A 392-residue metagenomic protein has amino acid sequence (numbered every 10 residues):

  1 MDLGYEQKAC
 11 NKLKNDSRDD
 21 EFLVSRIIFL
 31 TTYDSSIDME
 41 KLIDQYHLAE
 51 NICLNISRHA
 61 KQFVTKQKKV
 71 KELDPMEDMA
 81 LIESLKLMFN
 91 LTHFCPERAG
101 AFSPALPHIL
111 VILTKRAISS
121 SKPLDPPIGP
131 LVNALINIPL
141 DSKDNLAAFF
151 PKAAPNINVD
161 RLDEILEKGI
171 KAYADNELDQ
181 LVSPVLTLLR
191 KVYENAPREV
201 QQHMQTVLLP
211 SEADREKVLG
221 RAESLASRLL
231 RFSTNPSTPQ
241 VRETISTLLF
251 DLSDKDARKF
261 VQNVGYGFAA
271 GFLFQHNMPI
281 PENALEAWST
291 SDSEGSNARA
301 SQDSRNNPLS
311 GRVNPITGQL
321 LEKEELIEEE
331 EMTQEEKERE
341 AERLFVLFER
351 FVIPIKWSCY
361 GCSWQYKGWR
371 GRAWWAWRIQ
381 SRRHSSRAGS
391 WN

Functional and structural regions predicted by a protein language model:
M1, F22-D38, M79-P96, G129-D144 (+2 more regions): Alpha-helical solenoid repeat architecture
M1-L23, L30-C53, V64, V70 (+5 more regions): Elongated alpha-helical scaffolds that mediate protein-protein interactions in large eukaryotic proteins, primarily
D2-N15, Q45-Q67, G100-S121, K152-Y173 (+2 more regions): Amphipathic alpha-helical segments within extended alpha-helical solenoids and repeat-rich scaffolds in large
L3-Q7, N15-R26, E40-I43, H47-N51 (+9 more regions): Residues within HEAT/ARM-like alpha-solenoid scaffolds
C10, S25, F29, C53 (+8 more regions): Amphipathic alpha-helical interaction motifs in eukaryotic regulatory proteins
E83, L87-P104, Q180, F232-T244 (+2 more regions): Extended amphipathic secondary-structure runs
L140-Q319: Eukaryotic scaffolding regions of large macromolecular assemblies
D256, V261-N392: Intrinsically disordered, low-complexity regulatory regions of large eukaryotic scaffold/signaling proteins
